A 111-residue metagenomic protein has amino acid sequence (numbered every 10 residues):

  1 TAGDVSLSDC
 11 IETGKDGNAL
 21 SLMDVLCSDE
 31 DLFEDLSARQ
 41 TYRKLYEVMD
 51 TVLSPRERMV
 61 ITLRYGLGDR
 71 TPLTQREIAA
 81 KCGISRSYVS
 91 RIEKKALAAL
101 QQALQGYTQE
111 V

Functional and structural regions predicted by a protein language model:
T1-V111: Transcription-machinery-associated regions
